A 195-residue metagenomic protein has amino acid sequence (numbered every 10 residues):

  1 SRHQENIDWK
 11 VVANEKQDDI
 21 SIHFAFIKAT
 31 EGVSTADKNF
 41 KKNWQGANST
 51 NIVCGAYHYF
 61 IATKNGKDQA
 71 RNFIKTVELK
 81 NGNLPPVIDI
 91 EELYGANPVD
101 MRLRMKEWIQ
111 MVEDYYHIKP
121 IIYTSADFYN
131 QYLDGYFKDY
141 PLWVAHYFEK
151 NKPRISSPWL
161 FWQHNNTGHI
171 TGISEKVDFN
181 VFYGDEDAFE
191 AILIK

Functional and structural regions predicted by a protein language model:
S1-E5, W9-K10, F137-K195: Functionally critical loop-and-helix segments that line ligand-binding/catalytic clefts of soluble enzyme domains
S1-I118: Substrate-binding cleft of extracellular glycoside hydrolase catalytic domains
E15, F40-A47, D114-I122, T171-K195: Generic hydrophobic segment detector
S34, T63, Y129, N151 (+1 more regions): Flexible, glycine-rich phosphate/dinucleotide-binding loops and adjacent beta-alpha linkers at cofactor/substrate
T35, Y59-N65, D89-A96, I122-D127 (+2 more regions): Low-complexity, flexible helical/coil segments
Q69-L79, V99-M111, N130-K138, W162-D178: Short secondary-structure transition/capping segments
L84-P158: Catalytic domains of cell-wall/extracellular-matrix polysaccharide-remodeling enzymes, centered on de-N-acetylation
